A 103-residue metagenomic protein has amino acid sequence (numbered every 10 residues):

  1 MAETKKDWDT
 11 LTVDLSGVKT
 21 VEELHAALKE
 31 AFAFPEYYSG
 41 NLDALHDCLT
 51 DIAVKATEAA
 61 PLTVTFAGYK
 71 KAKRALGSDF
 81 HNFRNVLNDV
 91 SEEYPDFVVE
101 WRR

Functional and structural regions predicted by a protein language model:
A2-R103: Positively charged, polar, low-complexity stretches
